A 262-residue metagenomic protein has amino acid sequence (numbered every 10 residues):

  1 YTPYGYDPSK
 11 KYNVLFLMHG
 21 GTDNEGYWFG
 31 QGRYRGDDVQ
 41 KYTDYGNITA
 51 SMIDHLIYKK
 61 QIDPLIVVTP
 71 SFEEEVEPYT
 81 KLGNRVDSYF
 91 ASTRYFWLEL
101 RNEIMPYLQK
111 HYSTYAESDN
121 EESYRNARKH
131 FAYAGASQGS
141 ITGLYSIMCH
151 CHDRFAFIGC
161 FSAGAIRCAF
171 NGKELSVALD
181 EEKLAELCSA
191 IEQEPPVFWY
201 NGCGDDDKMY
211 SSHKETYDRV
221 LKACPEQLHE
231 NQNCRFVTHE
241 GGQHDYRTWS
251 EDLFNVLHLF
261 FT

Functional and structural regions predicted by a protein language model:
Y1-T262: Non-catalytic cap/lid and distal C-terminal segments of serine-dependent acyl enzymes
